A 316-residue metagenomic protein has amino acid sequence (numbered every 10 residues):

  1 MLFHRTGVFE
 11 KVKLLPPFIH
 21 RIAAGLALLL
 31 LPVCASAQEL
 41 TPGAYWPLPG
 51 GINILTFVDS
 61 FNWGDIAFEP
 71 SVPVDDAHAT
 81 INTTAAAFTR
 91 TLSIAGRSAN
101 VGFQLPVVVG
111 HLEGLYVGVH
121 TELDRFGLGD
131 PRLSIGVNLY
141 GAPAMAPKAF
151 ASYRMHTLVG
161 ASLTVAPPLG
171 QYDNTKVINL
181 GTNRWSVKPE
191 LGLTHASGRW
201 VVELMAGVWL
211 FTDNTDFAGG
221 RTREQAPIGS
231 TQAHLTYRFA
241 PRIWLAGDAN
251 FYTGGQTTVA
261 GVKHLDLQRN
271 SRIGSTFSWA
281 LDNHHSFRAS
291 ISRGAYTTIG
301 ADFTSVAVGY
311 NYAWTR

Functional and structural regions predicted by a protein language model:
G51, H78-A86, F126-L133, T157 (+4 more regions): Residues that define the transmembrane beta-barrel architecture of outer-membrane proteins
N53-L55, A99-F103, L133, T157-L163 (+6 more regions): Transmembrane beta-strands of outer-membrane beta-barrel proteins
F57-D59, A86-R90, L133-L139, L163 (+6 more regions): Residues on the lipid-exposed face of transmembrane beta-strands in outer-membrane beta-barrel proteins
D59-D65, L105-H111, L139, V165-Q171 (+5 more regions): Transmembrane beta-strands of outer-membrane beta-barrel pores
N62-T83, T121, N174-N179: Surface-exposed strand-loop-strand hairpins of Gram-negative outer-membrane beta-barrel proteins
G64-I66, G96-A99, P143, R199-V202 (+3 more regions): Repeated loop/turn-to-beta-strand initiation elements of outer-membrane beta-barrel proteins
V109-E224, D266: Outer-membrane pore/translocation modules
A218-R316: Outer membrane beta-barrel transmembrane domains
